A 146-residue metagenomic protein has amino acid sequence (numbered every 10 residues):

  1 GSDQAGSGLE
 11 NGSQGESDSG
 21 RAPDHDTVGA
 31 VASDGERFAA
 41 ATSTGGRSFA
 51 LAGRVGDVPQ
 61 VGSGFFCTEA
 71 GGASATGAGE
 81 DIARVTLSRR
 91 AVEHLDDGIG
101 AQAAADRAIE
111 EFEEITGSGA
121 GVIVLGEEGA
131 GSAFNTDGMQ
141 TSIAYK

Functional and structural regions predicted by a protein language model:
G1-K146: N-terminal nucleophile
